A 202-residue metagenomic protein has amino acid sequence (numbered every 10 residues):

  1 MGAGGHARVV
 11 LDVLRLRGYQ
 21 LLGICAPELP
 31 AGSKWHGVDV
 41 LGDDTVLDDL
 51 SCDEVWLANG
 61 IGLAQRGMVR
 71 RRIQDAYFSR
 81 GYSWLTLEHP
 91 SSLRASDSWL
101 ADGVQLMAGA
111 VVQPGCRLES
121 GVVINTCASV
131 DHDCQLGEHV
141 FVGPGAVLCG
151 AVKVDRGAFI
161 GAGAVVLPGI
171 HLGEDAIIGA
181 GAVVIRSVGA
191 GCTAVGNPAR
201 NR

Functional and structural regions predicted by a protein language model:
M1-V38, D43-S51: Hydrophobic, well-ordered beta-alpha structural blocks that scaffold small-molecule cofactor pockets
A3, A26-P27, G62, H89 (+1 more regions): Cofactor-binding loop segments of dinucleotide-utilizing enzymes, especially the Rossmann-like FAD- and NAD(P)+-binding
R8, D12, M68, R186: Alpha-helical elements of the RecA-like P-loop NTPase motor core of helicases
L22, V55-W56, D102, R156: Conserved acidic residues
A31-H89, L93: Phosphate-bearing ligand-interacting subdomains that bind or position ATP/ADP/UDP/GDP/NAD(P) or nucleotide-linked
T86-R202: Structural signal for interior beta-strand "rungs" in well-ordered beta-sheet cores of soluble enzyme domains
